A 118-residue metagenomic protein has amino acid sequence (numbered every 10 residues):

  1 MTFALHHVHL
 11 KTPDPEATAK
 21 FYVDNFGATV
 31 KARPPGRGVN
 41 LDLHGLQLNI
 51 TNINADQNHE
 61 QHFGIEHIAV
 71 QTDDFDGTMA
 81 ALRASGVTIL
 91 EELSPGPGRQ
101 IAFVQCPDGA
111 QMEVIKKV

Functional and structural regions predicted by a protein language model:
M1-E16, Q47, I65-V70, V118: N-terminal beta-strand motif that seeds the catalytic metal site of vicinal oxygen chelate
H6, P35-R37, E66, I89 (+1 more regions): Residue-level marker for the onset of beta-strands and adjacent loop->beta junctions in well-ordered domains
D14-T29: Amphipathic alpha-helical segments
G27-R33, T88-L93: Short secondary-structure junctions
T29-H62, Q111-K117: Conserved short beta-strand elements that form part of the metal-binding/catalytic scaffold of enzyme active sites
I65-L82, V87: Mid-chain, well-packed structural core segment of small domains
M79, R83-V118: Vicinal oxygen chelate
